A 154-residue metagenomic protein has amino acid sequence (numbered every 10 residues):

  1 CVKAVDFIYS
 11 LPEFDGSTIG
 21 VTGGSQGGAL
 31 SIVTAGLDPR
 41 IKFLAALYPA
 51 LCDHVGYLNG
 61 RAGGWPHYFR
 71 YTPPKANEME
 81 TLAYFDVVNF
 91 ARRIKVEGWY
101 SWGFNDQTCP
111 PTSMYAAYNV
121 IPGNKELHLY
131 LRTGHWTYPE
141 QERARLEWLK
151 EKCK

Functional and structural regions predicted by a protein language model:
C1-P12: Alpha/beta-hydrolase active-site loop
Y9, T22, G28-P39, L44 (+1 more regions): Short glycine-enriched nucleophile-adjacent loop and the immediately C-terminal alpha-helix near the catalytic center
E13-S25: Alpha/beta-hydrolase fold nucleophile elbow
I32-A76, L129, T137-E140: Hydrolase active-site cap/lid region
I94, Y100-W102: Short beta-strand/loop motif that positions the catalytic acidic residue of the alpha/beta-hydrolase fold
V96, P110-N119: Short alpha-helix in the alpha/beta-hydrolase fold that links the catalytic acid
F104-C109, H135-W136: Acidic catalytic loop of the alpha/beta-hydrolase fold
Y115-K154: C-terminal catalytic histidine-bearing segment of alpha/beta-hydrolase fold enzymes
